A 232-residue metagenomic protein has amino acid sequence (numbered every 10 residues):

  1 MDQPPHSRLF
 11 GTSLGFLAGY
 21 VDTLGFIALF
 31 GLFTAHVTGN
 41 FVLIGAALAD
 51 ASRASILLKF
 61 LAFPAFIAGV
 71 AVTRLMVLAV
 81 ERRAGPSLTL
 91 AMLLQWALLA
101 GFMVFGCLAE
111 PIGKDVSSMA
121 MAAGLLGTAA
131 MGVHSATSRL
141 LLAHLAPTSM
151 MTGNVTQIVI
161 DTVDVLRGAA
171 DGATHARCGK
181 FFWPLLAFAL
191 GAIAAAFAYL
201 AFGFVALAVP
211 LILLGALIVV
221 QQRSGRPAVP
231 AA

Functional and structural regions predicted by a protein language model:
M1-A232: Alpha-helical transmembrane segments of multi-pass membrane proteins
